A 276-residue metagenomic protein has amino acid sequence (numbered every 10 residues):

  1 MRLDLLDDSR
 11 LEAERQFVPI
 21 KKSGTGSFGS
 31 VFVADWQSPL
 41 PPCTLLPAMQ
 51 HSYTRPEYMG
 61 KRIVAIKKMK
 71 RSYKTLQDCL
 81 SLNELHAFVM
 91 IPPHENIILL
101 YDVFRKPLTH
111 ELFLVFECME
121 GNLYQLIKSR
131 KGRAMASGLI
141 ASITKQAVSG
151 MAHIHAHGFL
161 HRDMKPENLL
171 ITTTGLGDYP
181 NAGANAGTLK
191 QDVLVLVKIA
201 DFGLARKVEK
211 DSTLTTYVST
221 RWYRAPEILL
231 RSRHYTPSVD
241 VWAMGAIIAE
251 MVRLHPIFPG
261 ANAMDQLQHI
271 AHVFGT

Functional and structural regions predicted by a protein language model:
I20-G26, V31: Protein kinase glycine-rich loop
S30-R71: Glycine-rich ATP phosphate-binding loop
P93-D102: Conserved HxN/HPN-centered segment at the entrance to the catalytic loop of eukaryotic protein kinase-like domains
T109-N122: Conserved short submotifs of the Hanks-type protein kinase catalytic core that shape the nucleotide-binding pocket
I143-T144: Activation segment signature within eukaryotic-like protein kinase domains
H155-T172, N181-G187: Catalytic-loop of the protein kinase fold
D240: Conserved catalytic-loop aspartate of Hanks-type protein kinases
